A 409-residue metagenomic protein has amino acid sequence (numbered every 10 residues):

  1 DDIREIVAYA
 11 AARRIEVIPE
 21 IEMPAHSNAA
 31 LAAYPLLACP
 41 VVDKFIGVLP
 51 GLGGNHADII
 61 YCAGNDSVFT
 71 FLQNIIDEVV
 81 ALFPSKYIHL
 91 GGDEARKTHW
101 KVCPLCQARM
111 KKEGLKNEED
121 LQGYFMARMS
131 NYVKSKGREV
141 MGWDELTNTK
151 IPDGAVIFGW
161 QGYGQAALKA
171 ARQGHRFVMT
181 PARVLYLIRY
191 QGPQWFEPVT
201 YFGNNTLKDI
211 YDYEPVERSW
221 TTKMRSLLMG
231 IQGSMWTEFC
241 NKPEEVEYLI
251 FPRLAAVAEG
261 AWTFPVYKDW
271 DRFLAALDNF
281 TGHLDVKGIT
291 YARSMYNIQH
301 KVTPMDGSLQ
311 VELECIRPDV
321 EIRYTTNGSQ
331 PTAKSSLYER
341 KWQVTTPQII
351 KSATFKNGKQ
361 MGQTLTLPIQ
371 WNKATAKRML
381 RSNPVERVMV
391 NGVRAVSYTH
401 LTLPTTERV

Functional and structural regions predicted by a protein language model:
D1-R138: Substrate-binding cleft of carbohydrate-active enzyme catalytic domains
R14-I18, K86-H89, E139-M141, G154-V156 (+4 more regions): Beta-sheet entry/capping signal
I18-H26, G64, S85, G91-D93 (+6 more regions): Generic beta-strand/beta-sheet core signal
P24-A30, H89, A95-W100, T147-P152 (+5 more regions): Flexible loop/turn segments at secondary-structure boundaries
Y61-F69, L115-G123, A155-W160, C240 (+2 more regions): Hydrophobic alpha-helical scaffolding
V140-E145, K150-A155, Q161-S308: Flexible, acidic glycine-rich loops studded with aromatic residues
F264, K268-Y398: Short, compositionally stereotyped local motifs that mark structural "simplifiers"
T399-T405: Conserved small/polar residues in nucleotide/adenosyl-binding loops
